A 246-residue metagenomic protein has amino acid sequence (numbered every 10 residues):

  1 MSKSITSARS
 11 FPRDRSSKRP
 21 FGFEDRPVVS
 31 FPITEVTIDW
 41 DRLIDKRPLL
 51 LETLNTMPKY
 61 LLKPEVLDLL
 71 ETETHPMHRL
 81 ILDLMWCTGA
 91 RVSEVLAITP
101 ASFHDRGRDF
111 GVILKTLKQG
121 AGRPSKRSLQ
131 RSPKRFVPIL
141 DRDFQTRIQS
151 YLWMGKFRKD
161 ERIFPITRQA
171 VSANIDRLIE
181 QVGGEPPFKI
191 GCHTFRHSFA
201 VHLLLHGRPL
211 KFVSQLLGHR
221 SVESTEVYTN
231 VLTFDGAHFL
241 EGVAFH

Functional and structural regions predicted by a protein language model:
K3-E65: Flexible interdomain linker/hinge and immediately adjacent N-terminus of the catalytic tyrosine-recombinase domain
P48-E52, R135-R177: Major-groove DNA-contacting interfaces characterized by cationic-aromatic clusters
K63-V92: Basic, Lys/Arg- and aromatic-enriched nucleic-acid-binding interface segment
E71, A97, D105, V227-N230: Phosphate-coordinating loops and pocket residues in cytosolic domains that bind phosphorylated ligands
M85-R108, F212: Short, charged phosphate-coordinating catalytic segments
A97-R147: Conserved tyrosine-mediated DNA breakage-rejoining catalytic core shared by Y-recombinases
K118-G120, L217, S221-G242: Catalytic-site neighborhood detector that most strongly recognizes the C-terminal catalytic loop/helix of tyrosine
F157-E161, A173-Q215: Short, basic (Lys/Arg/His-rich) helix/loop patches that form interaction surfaces in the mid-to-C-terminal regions
